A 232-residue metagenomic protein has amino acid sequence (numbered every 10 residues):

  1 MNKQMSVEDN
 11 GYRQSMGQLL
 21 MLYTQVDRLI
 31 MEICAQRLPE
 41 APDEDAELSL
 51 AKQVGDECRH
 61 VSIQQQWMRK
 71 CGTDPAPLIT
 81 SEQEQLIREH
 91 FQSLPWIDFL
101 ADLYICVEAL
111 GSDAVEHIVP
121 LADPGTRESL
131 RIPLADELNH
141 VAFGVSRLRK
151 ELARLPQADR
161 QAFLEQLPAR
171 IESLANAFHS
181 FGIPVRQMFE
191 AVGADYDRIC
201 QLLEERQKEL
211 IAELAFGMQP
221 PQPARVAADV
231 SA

Functional and structural regions predicted by a protein language model:
M1-A232: Non-heme di-metal
